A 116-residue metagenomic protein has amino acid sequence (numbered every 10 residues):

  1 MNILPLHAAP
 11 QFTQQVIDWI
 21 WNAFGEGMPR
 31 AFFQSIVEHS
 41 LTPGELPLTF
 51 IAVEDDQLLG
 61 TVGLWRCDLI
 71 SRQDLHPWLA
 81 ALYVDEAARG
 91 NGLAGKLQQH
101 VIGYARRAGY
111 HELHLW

Functional and structural regions predicted by a protein language model:
M1, D55-T61, P77: Glycine-rich phosphate/pyrophosphate-binding loop shared by adenosine-nucleotide-utilizing enzymes
M1-V16: A short beta-loop-alpha structural element at the N-terminal edge of CoA-dependent acyl/N-acetyltransferase catalytic
V16-F24: Hydrophobic alpha-helical core bundles mediating ligand binding, dimerization, or RNAP-core interactions
G25-I51, L59, G63: Active-site rim helix/loop that mediates acceptor-substrate recognition in acyltransferases
E45, E54, V62-R72, L82: A conserved beta-strand-loop-helix scaffold within acyl/acetyltransferase catalytic domains
I51, G63, W78, Y83 (+1 more regions): Conserved beta-strand segments that form the floor/walls of ligand-binding pockets within enzyme and binding domains
A81-V84, G90-G103: Conserved acetyl-CoA-binding loop-helix of GNAT-fold acetyltransferases
A105-W116: Conserved GNAT acetyl-CoA-binding A-motif
